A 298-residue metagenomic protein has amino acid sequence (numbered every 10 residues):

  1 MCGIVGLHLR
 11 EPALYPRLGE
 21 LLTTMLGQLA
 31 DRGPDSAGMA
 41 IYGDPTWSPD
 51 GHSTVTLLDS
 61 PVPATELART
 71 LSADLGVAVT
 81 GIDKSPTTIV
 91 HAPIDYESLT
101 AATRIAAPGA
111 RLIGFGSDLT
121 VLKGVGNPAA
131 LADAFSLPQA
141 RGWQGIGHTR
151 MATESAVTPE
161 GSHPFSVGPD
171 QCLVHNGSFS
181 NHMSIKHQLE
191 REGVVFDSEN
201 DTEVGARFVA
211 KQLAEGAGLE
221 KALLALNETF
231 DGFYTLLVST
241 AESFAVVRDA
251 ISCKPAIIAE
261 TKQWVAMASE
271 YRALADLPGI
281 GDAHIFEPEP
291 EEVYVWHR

Functional and structural regions predicted by a protein language model:
M1-R298: Conserved short alpha-helical segments that host acidic/polar catalytic motifs at enzyme active sites
